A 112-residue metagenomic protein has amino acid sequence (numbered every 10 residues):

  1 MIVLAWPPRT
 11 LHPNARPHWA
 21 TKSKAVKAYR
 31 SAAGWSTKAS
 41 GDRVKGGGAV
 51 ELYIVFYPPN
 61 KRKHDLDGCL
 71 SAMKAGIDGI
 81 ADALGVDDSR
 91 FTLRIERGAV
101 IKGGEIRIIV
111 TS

Functional and structural regions predicted by a protein language model:
M1-S112: Catalytic phosphate/metal-binding cores of nucleic-acid and nucleotide-processing enzymes, i.e., regions that mediate
